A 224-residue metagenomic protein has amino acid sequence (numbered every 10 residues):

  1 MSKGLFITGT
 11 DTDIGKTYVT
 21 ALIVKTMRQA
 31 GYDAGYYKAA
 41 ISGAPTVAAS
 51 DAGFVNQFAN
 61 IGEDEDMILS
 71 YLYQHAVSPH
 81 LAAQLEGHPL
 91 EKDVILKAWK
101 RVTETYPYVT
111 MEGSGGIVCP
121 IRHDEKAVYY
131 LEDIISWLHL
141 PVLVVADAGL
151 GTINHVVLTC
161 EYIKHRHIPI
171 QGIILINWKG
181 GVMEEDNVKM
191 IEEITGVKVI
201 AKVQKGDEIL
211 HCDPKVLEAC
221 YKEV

Functional and structural regions predicted by a protein language model:
M1-F6, D33: Extreme N-terminal starter segment of soluble prokaryotic enzymes
F6-T20: Glycine-rich phosphate-binding P-loop
Y18-P89, D93, A98-R101: N-terminal phosphate/diphosphate-binding loop that engages ATP/GTP or pyrophosphate donors across diverse enzyme folds
K38, L143-A146, Q171-N177: Short internal beta-strands
I95, W99-A127: Switch II (G3) loop of P-loop NTPases
D124-A148: Inter-motif core of Ras-like GTPase G domains
D124-E132, V157-T159, E184-K189: Charged helix-capping and loop-helix junction motifs
E161-V224: C-terminal lobe/tail of nucleotide-utilizing enzymes
